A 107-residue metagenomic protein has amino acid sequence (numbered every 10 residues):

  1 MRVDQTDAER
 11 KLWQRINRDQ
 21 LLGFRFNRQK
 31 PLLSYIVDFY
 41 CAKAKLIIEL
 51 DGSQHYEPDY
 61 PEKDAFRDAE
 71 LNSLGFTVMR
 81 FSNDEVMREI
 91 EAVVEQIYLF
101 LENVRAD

Functional and structural regions predicted by a protein language model:
M1-R25, S73, V104-D107: Solvent-exposed, charged helical/coil patches that constitute nucleic-acid or partner-interaction surfaces
M1-T6, L33-E102: Basic, amphipathic alpha-helical patches used to engage nucleic acids or provide basic targeting signals, exemplified
D19, K30, I48: Short glycine- and Lys/Arg-enriched binding-loop motifs that mark or flank ligand-binding interfaces
L22-F24, R28, L33-V37: Short beta-strand or tight-loop elements that sit immediately N-terminal to catalytic metal-binding acidic residues
